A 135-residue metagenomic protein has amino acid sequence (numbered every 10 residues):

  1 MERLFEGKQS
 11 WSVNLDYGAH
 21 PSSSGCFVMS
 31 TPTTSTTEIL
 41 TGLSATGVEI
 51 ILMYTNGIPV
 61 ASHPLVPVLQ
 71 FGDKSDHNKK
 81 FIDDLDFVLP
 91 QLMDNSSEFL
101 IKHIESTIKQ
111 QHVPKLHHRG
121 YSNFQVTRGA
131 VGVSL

Functional and structural regions predicted by a protein language model:
M1-V66, Q70: Glycine-rich anion/phosphate-binding loop at the beta-strand->alpha-helix junction
E38, M53, I58, K79-F81 (+2 more regions): Generic marker of "main functional regions" within proteins
G47-E49, V66-V68, D86-L135: Extended hydrophobic packing segments that form well-structured cores
I58, K74, T107-Q110: Hydrophobic alpha-helical segments
V60-L89: Catalytic or ion-translocation cores adjacent to nucleophile or general acid/base/metal-coordination motifs in diverse
